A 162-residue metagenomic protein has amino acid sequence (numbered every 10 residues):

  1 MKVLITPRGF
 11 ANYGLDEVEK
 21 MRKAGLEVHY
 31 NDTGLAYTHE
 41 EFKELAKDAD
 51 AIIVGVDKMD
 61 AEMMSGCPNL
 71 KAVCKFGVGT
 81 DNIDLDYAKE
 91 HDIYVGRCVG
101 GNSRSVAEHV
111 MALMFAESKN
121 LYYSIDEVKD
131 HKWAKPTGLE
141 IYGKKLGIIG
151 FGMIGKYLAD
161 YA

Functional and structural regions predicted by a protein language model:
M1-A49: N-terminal glycine-/charge-rich "phosphate-binding" loop or analogous flexible N-terminal tail
G14-L15, A36-F42, D57-A61, H131-K135: Structural motif corresponding to alpha-helix initiation and N-cap regions
A46-A51, P68-L70: Short acidic/histidine-rich motifs immediately flanking catalytic phosphotransfer sites in two-component signaling
K58-L70, Y87: Rossmann-fold NAD(P) dinucleotide-binding segment
D81-H91: Rossmann-fold NAD(P)-binding glycine/threonine-rich loop
H91-I93, C98-K145, Y157-D160: Phosphate-binding beta-alpha-beta segment of Rossmann-like dinucleotide-binding domains, i.e., the NAD(P)
F151-G152: Glycine-rich Rossmann-fold phosphate-binding loop(s) that bind the pyrophosphate of adenine dinucleotide cofactors
